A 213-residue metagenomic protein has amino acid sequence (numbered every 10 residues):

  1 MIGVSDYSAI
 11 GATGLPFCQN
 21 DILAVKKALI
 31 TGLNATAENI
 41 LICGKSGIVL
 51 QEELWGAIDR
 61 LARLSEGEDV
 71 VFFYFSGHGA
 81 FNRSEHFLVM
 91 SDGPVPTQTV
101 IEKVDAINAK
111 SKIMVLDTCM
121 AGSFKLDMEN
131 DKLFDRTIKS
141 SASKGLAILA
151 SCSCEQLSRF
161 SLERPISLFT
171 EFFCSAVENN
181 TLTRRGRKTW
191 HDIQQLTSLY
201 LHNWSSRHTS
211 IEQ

Functional and structural regions predicted by a protein language model:
M1-Q213: Cysteine endopeptidase catalytic domains of the caspase/legumain-like
